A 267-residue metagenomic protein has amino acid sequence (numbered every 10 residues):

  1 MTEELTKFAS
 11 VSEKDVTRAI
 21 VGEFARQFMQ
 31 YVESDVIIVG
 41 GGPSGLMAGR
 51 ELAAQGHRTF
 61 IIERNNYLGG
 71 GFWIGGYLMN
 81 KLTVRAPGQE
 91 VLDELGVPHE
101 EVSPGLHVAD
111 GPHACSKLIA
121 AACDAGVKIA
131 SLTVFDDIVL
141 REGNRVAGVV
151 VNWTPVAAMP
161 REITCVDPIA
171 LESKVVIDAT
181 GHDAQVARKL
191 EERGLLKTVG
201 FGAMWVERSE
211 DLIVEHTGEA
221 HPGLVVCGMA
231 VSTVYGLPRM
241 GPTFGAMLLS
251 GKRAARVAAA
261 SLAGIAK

Functional and structural regions predicted by a protein language model:
M1-V36, W153-V156, G202-V206, D211 (+1 more regions): Extreme N-terminal leader/targeting segments of oxidoreductases
A9, R64-G88: Conserved N-terminal glycine-rich FAD pyrophosphate-binding loop of Rossmann-like flavoproteins
I37, A53-W73: Glycine-rich FAD pyrophosphate-binding loop
I37-V39, I62, I169-G181: Short hydrophobic core segments
G40-S44: Glycine-rich Rossmann-fold phosphate-binding loop(s) that bind the pyrophosphate of adenine dinucleotide cofactors
G96-V176, Q185: Feature captures the FAD/FMN-dependent oxidoreductase FAD-binding
G218-R239: Short FAD-binding loop at a beta-strand-to-alpha-helix junction that anchors the flavin cofactor in diverse
V234-A266: A conserved FAD-binding loop/helix module that cradles the flavin
